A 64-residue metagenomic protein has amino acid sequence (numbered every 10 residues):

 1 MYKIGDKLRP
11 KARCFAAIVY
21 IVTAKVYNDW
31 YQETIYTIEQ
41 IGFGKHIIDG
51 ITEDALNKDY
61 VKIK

Functional and structural regions predicted by a protein language model:
A16-Y27: Short beta-strand-centered aromatic/proline hotspots
D29-I38: Short, solvent-exposed secondary-structure boundary/capping segments
T37-K64: Intrinsically disordered, low-complexity, charged/polar segments
